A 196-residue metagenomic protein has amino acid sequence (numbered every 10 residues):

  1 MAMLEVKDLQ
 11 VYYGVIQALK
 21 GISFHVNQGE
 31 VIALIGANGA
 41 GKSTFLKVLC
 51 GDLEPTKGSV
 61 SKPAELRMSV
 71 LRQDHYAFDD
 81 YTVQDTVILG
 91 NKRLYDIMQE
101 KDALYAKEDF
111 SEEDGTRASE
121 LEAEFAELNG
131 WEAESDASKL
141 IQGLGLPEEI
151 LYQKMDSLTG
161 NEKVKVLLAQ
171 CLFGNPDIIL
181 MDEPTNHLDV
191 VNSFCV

Functional and structural regions predicted by a protein language model:
M3-L4, D8-V196: ABC ATP-binding cassette signature C-motif
